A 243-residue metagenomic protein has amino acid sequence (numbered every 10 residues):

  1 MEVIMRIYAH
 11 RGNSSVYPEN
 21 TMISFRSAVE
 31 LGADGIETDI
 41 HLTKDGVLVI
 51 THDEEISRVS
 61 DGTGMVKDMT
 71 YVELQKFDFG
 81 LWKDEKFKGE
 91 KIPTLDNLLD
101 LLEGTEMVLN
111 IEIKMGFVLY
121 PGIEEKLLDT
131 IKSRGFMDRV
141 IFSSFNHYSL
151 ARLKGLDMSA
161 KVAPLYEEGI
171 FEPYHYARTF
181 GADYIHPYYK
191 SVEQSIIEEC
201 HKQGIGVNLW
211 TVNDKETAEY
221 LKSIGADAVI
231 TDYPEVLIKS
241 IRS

Functional and structural regions predicted by a protein language model:
M1-S243: Phosphate-group recognition and catalysis centered on beta-loop-alpha active-site segments
